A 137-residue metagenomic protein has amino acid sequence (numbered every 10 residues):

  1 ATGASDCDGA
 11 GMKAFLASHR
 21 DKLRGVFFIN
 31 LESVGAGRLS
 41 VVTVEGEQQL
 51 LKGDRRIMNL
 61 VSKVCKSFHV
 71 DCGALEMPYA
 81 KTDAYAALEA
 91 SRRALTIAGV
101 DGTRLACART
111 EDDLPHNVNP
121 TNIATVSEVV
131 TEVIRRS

Functional and structural regions predicted by a protein language model:
A1-G53, E76, A80, A84: Acidic/histidine-rich catalytic neighborhood of metal-dependent amide-processing enzymes
M12, D54-M58, A80, H116-N119 (+1 more regions): Generic structural signal for well-ordered, non-membrane alpha-helical segments in soluble metabolic enzymes
V26, C72-G73, A94-L95: Hydrophobic anchor at the start of a short beta-strand that flanks the dinucleotide cofactor-binding loop
V34-A36, V100-L105: Short connector loops/turns at beta-strand edges and beta->alpha or beta->beta junctions
R56, L60-F68, V129-S137: Generic non-transmembrane alpha-helical segments
S67-L75: Short secondary-structure junctions
P78-V100: Short glycine-rich, acidic/polar surface loops and turns
T103-S137: His/Asp/Glu-rich mid-to-C-terminal helical/loop segments that flank catalytic regions of hydrolases
